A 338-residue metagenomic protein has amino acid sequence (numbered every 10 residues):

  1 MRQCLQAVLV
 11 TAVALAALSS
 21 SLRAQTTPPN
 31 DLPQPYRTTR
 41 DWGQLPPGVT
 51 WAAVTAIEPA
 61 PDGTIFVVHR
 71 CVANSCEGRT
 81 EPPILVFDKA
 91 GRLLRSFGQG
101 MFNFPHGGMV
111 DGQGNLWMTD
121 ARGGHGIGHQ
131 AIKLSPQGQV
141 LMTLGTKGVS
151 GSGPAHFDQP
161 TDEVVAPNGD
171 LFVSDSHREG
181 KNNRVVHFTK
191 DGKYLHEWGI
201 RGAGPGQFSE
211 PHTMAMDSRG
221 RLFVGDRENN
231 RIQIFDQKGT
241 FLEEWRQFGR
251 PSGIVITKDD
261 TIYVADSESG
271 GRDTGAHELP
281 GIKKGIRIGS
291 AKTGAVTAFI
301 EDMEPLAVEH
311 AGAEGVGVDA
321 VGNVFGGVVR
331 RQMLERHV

Functional and structural regions predicted by a protein language model:
M1-L5: Positively charged n-region of N-terminal signal peptides that target proteins for export
A7-S19: Bacterial N-terminal signal peptides
L22-V338: Eukaryotic scaffold repeat domains enriched in small/polar residues
